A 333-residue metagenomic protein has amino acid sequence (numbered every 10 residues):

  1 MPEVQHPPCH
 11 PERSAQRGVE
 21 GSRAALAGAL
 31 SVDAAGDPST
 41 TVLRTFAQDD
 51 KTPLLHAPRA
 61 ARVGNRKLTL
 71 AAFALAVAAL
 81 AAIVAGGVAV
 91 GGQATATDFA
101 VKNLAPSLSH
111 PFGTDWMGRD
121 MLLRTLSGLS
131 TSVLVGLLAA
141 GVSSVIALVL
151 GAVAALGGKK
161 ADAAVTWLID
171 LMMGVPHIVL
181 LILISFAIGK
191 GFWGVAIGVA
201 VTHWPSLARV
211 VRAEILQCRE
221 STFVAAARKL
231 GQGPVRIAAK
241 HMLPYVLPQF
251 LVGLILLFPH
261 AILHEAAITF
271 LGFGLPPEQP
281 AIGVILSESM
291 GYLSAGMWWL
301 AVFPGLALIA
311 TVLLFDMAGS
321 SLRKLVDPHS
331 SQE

Functional and structural regions predicted by a protein language model:
M1-A71: Intrinsic disorder/low-complexity segments
P53-G92, A96, L168, V246: N-terminal signal-anchor/first transmembrane alpha helix
A81-M117, L271-Q279: Hydrophobic alpha-helical transmembrane segments of membrane transport/permease proteins and related membrane-embedded
P111, D115, M121, V145 (+3 more regions): Generic hydrophobic transmembrane alpha-helix motif, especially the helices
M121-L156: Transmembrane alpha-helix signature in integral membrane proteins
I184-A187, E214-I215, L256, L263-F303 (+1 more regions): Glycine-rich helix-loop "coupling/hinge" segments at transmembrane-helix boundaries in multipass transporters
T202, P248-L251, I255-L256, W298-E333: C-terminal transmembrane helix and the adjacent membrane-cytosol boundary/short C-terminal tail of inner/organellar
